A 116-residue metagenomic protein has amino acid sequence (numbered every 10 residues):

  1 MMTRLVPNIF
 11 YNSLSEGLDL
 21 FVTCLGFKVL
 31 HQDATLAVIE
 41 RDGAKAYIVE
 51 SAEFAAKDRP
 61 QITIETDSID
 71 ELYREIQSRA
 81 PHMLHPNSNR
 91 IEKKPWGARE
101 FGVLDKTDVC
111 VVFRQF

Functional and structural regions predicted by a protein language model:
M1-L18, I62: N-terminal beta-strand motif that seeds the catalytic metal site of vicinal oxygen chelate
M1-T3, F54-D58, P95: Short glycine-enriched loop/turn motifs at secondary-structure junctions
L14, I62-C110: Vicinal oxygen chelate
S15-C24, F101: Conserved active-site alpha-helix within GNAT-family acetyltransferase domains
C24-V29, A80-H82: Conserved acetyl-CoA-binding loop of GNAT-fold acetyltransferases
V29-P60, C110-Q115: Conserved short beta-strand elements that form part of the metal-binding/catalytic scaffold of enzyme active sites
